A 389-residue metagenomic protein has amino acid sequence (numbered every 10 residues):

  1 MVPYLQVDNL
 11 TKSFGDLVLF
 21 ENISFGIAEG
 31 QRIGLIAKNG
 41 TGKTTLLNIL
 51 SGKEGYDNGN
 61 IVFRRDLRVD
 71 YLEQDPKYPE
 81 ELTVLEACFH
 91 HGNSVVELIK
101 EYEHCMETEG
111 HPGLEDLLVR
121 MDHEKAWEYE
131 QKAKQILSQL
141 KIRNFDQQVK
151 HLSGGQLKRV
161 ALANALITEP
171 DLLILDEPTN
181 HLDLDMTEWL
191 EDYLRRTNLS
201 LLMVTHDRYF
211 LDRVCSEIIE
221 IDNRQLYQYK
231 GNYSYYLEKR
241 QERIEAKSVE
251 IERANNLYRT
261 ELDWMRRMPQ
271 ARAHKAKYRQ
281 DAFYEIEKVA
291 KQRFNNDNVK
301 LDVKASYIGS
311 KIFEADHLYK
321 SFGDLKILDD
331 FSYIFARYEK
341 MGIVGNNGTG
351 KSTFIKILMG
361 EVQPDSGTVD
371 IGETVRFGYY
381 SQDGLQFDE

Functional and structural regions predicted by a protein language model:
M1-I251, N298-E389: ABC ATP-binding cassette signature C-motif
K239-R272, A276-A282, I286-Q292: Intracellular alpha-helical coupling/juxtamembrane segments of multi-pass membrane proteins
